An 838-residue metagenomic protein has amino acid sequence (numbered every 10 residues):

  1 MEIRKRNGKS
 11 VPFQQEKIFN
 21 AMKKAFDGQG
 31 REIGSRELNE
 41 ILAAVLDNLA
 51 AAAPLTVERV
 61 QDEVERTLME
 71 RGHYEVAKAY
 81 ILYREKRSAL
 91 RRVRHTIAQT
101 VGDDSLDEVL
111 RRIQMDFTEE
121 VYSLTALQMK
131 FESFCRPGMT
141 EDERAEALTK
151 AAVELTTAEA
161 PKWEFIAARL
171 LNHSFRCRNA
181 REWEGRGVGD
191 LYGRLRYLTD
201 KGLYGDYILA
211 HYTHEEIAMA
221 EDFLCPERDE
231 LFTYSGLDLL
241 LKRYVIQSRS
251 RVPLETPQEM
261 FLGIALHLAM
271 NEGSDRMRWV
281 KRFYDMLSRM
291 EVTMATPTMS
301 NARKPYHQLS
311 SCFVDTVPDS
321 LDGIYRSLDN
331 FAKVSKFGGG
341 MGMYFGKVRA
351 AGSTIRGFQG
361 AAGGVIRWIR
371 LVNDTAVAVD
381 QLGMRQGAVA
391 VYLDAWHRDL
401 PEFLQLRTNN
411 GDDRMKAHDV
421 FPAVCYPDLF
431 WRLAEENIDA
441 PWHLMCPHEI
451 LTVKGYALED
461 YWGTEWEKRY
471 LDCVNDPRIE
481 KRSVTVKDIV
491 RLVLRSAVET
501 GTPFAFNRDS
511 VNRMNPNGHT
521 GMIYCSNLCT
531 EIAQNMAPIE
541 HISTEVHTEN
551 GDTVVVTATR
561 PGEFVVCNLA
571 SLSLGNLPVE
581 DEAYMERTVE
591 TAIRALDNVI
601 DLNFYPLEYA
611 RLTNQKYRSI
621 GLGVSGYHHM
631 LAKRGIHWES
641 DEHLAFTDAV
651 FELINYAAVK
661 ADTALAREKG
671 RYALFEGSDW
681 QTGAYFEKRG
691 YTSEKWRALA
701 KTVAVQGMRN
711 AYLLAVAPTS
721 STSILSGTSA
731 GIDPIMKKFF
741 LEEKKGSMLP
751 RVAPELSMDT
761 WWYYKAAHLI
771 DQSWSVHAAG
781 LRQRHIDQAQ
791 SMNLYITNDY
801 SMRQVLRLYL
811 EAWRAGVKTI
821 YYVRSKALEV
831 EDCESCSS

Functional and structural regions predicted by a protein language model:
R6-F13, I33-R36, V101, V252-E255 (+18 more regions): Alpha-helix capping and helix-loop boundary segments enriched in small/acidic/polar residues
K9, E32-L262, R278-Y284: Core nucleic-acid recognition elements
Q14-E32, L106-E120, L262-A269, A730-I735: Short, surface-exposed, low-complexity cationic segments
A79-R87, V93, W163-L195, Y426 (+7 more regions): Terminal amphipathic helices with adjacent charged low-complexity linkers/tails
A180-S274, G357-L371, G383-G387, Y392-N527 (+2 more regions): Conserved, charged catalytic cores of large soluble enzymes
T213-C225, D229-D238, T530-Q534, L596-D601 (+4 more regions): Catalytic alpha/beta core of large soluble enzyme barrels
I246, V252, F261-R276, V280 (+10 more regions): Function-dense linear segments that define catalytic or interfacial modules in macromolecule-processing proteins
M286, L328, T588-R611, S619 (+2 more regions): Internal maturation/activation junctions in enzymes
